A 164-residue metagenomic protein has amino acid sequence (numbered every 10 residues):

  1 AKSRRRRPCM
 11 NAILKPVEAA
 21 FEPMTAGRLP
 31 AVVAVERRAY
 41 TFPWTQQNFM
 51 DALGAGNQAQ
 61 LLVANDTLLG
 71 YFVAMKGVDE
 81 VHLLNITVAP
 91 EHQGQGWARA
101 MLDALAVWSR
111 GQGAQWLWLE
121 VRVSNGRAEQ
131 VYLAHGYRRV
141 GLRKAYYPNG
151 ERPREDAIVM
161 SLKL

Functional and structural regions predicted by a protein language model:
K2-K15, R152-L164: Terminal substrate-recognition subdomain of acyl/acetyltransferases
N11-Q95, R99-W108, Q112, A145 (+1 more regions): Acetyl-CoA-dependent GNAT
T87, V123-N125: Active-site-proximal loop/turn and secondary-structure-junction residues that shape catalytic pockets, frequently
H92-Q93, W97, N125, V131-H135 (+1 more regions): ABC family nucleotide-binding domain
L102, N125-A128, A145-E151: Short glycine/proline-centered loop/turn elements that form peptide/ligand docking sites
W118-E120, L133, R138-E155: Conserved catalytic-core motifs of GNAT/GCN5-like acyltransferases
